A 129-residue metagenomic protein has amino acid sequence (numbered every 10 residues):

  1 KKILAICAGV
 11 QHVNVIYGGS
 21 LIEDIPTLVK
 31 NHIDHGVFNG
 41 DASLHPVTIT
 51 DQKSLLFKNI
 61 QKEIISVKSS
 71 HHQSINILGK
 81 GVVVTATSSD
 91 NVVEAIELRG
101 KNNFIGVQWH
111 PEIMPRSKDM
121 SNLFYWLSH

Functional and structural regions predicted by a protein language model:
K1, P26-H129: Amide-donor transfer/coupling interface in amidating biosynthetic enzymes
K1-S20: Catalytic nucleophile loop
G19-I22, N31: Conserved active-site segments centered on acidic
